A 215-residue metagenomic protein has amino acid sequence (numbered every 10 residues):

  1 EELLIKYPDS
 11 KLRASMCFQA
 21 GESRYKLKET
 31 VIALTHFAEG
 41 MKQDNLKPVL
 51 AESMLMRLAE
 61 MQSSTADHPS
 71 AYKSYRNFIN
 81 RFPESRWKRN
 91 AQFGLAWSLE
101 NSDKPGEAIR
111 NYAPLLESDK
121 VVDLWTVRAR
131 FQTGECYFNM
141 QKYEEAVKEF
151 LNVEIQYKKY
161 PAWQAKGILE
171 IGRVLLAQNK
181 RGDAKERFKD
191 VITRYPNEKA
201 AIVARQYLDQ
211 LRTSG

Functional and structural regions predicted by a protein language model:
E1-G215: Acidic, polar-rich low-complexity tracts and alpha-helical solenoid repeat scaffolds
